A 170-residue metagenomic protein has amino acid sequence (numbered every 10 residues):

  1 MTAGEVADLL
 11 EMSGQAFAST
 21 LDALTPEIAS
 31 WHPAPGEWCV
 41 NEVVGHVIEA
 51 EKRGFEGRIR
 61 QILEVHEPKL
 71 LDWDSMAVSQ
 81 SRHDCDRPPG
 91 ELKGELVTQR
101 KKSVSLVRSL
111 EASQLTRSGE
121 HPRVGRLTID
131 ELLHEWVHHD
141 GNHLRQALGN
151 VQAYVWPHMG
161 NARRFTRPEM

Functional and structural regions predicted by a protein language model:
M1-E27, A50-R53, G57, Q61 (+1 more regions): Alpha-helical bundle segments that constitute or directly flank the non-heme di-iron/ferroxidase center
T2, V40, S81-P88, V124-T128: Short amphipathic alpha-helical segments at helix-loop
E5, E27-H32, R87-K93: Short helix-to-loop capping/linker segments positioned immediately adjacent to catalytic or ligand/cofactor-binding
V6-L9, L21-A23, H66-K69, S81-D84 (+1 more regions): Short acidic/polar alpha-helix capping motifs at helix-coil junctions
A7, G45, E49, K93: Short gly/ser-rich anion-binding loops that grip negatively charged ligand groups
L9-S13, T20, M76-R117, E131-W136: Acidic/histidine-rich alpha-helical segments that form the ligand environment of transition-metal centers
A16-A23, E27, R58, L106-S113 (+1 more regions): Amphipathic, soluble alpha-helical interaction motifs
S30-S75, V104, S118-M170: Short, contiguous alpha-helical
